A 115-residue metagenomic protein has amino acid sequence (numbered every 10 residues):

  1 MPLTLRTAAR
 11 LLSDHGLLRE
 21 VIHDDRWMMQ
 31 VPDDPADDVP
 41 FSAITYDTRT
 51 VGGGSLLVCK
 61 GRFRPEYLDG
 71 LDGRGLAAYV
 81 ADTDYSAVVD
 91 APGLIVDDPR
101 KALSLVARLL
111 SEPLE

Functional and structural regions predicted by a protein language model:
M1-L109, P113: N-terminal leader/targeting and accessory segments in enzymes
